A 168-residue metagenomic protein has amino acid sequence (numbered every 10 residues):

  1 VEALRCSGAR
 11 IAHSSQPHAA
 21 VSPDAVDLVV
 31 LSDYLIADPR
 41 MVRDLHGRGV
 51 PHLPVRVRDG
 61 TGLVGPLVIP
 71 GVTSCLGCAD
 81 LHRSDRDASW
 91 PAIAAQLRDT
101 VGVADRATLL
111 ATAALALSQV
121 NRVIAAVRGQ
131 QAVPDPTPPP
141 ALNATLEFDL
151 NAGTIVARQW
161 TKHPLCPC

Functional and structural regions predicted by a protein language model:
A3, P23-C168: Glycine-rich phosphate/adenylate-binding loop
A3-V26: A short, well-structured beta->alpha microelement
